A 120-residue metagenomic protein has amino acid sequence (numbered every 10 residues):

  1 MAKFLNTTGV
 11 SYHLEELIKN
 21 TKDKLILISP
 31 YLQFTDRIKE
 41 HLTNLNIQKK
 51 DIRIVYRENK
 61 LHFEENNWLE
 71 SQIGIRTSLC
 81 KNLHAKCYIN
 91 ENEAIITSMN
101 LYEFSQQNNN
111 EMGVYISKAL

Functional and structural regions predicted by a protein language model:
M1-L120: PLD/PLD-like phosphodiesterase catalytic module centered on the HKD motif
